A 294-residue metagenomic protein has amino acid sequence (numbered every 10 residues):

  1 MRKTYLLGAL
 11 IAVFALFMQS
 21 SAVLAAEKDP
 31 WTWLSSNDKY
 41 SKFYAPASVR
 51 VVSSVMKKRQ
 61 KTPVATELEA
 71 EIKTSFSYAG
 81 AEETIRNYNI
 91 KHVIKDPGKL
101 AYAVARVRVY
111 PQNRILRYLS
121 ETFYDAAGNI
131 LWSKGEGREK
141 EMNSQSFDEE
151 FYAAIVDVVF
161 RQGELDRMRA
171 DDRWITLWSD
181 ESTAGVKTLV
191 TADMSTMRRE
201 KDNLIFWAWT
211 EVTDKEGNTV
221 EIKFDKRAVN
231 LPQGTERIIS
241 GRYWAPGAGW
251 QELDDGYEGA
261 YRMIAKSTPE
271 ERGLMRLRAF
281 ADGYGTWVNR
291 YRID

Functional and structural regions predicted by a protein language model:
M1-L10: Bacterial N-terminal signal peptides that target proteins for export
L10-F14, R276: N-terminal leader/targeting signatures
F14-V23: C-terminal segment of classical bacterial N-terminal signal peptides
L24-D225, V229-D294: N-terminal secretory-pathway/extracellular module detecting exported/lumenal segments and adjacent signal-anchor/first
